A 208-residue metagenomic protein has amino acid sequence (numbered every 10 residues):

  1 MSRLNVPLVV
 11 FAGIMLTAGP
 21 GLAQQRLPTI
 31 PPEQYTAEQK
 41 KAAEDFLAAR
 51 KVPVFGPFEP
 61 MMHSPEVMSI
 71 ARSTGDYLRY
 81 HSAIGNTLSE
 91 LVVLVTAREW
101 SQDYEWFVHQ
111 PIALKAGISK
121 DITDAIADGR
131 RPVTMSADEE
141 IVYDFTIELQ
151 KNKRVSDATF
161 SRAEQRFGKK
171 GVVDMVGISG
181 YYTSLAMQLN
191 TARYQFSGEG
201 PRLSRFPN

Functional and structural regions predicted by a protein language model:
M1-V6: Positively charged n-region of N-terminal signal peptides that target proteins for export
P7-A18: Bacterial N-terminal signal peptides
L16, L22-N208: Hydrophobic alpha-helical segments
